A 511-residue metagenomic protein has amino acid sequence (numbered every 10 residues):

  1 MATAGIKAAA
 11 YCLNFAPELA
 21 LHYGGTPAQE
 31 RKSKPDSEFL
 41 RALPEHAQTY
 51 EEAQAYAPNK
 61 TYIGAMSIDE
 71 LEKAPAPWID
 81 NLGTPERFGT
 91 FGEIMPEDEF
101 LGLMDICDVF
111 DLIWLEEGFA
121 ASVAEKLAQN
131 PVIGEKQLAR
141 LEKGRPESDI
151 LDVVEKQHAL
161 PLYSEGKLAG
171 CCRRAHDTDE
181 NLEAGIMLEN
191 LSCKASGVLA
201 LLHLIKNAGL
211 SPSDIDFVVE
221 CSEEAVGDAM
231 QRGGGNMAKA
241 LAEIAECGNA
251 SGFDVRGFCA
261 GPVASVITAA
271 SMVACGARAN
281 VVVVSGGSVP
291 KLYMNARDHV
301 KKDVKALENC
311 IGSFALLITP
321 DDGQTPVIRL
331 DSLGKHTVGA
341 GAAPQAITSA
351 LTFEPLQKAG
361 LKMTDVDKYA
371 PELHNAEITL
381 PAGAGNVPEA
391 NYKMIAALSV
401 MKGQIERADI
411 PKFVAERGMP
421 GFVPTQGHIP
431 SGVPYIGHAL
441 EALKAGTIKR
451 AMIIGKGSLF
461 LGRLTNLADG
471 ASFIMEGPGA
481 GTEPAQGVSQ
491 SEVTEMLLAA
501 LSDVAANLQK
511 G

Functional and structural regions predicted by a protein language model:
M1-L191, D298-M363, G455, T465-G511: Condensing-enzyme catalytic core mediating Claisen C-C bond formation in acyl metabolism
A169-E180, A184-L188, D228-T268, M272-A279 (+1 more regions): Conserved catalytic cysteine-centered active-site region of acyl-thioester-dependent Claisen-condensing enzymes
C193-G209, A238, P344-G360, P434-E441: Short, well-ordered amphipathic alpha-helical segments that serve as non-catalytic structural scaffolds within diverse
K194-G252, R256-G257, K362-K393: Conserved beta-ketoacyl condensing-enzyme motif
N207-D216, E246-S251, C275-S285, K358-T364 (+2 more regions): Structural signature of cysteine-dependent C-C bond-forming condensing enzymes
C221-V226, G257-P262, S285-K291, G455-F460: Acidic, glycine-rich active-site loops and adjacent beta-strand->loop/helix elements that engage anionic groups
A229-R232, A264-T268, L292-D298, R329-L330 (+2 more regions): Short acidic, glycine/serine/threonine-rich loops at helix termini
C275-C310: Flexible, glycine-rich active-site loops centered on histidine and acidic residues that chelate a metal or position
